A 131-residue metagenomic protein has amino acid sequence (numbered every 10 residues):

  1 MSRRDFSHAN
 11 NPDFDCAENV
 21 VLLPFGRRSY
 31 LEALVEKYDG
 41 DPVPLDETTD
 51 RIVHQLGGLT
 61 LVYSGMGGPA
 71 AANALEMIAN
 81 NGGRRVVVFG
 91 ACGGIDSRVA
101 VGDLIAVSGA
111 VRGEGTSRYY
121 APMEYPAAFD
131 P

Functional and structural regions predicted by a protein language model:
M1-P131: Metabolite-binding pocket within alpha/beta catalytic cores that recognizes anionic/polar moieties
